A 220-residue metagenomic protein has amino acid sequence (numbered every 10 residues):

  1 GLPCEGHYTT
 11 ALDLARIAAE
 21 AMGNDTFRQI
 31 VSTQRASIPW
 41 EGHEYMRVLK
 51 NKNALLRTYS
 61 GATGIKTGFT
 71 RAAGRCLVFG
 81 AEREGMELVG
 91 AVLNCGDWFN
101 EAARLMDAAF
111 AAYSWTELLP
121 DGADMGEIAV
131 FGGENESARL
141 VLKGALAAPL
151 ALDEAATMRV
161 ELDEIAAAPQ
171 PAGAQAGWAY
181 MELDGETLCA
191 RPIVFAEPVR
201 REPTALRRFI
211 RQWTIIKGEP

Functional and structural regions predicted by a protein language model:
G1-P3: Surface-exposed aromatic
E5-P220: Domain-terminus/edge residues, biased toward the C-terminal soluble/receptor-binding domains of extracytoplasmic
